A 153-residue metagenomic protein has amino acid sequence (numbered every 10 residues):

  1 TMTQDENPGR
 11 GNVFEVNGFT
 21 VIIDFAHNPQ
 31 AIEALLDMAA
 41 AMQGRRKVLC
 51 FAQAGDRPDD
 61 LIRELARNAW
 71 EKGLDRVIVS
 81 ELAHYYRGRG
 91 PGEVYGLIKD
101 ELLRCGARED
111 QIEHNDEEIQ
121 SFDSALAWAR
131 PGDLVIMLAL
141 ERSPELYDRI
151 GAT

Functional and structural regions predicted by a protein language model:
T1-T153: ATP-dependent carboxylate-amine ligase
